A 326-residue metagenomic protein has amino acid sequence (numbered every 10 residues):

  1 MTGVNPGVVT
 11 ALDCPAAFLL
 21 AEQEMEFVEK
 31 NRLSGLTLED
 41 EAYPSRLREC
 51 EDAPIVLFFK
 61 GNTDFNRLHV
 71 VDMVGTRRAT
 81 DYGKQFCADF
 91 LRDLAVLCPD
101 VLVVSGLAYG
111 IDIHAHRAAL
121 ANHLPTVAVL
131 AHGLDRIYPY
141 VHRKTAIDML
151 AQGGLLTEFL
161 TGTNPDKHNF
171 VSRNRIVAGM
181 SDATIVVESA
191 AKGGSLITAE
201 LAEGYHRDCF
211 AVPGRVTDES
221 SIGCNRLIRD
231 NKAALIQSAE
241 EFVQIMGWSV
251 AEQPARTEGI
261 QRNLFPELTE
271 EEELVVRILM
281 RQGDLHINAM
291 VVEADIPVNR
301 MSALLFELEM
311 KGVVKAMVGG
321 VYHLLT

Functional and structural regions predicted by a protein language model:
M1-V28, K315-G319: Long amphipathic alpha-helical segments
E29-T326: Glycine-biased, small-residue-rich flexible motifs in mid-sequence functional cores and linkers
